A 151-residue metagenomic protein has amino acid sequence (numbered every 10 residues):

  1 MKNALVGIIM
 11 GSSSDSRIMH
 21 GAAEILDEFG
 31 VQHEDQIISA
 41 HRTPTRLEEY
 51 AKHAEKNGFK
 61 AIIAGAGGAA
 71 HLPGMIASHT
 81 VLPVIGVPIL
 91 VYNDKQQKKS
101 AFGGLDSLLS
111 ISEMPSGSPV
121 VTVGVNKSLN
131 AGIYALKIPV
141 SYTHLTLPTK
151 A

Functional and structural regions predicted by a protein language model:
A4, V31-E34, L82, S112-V121: Glycine/charged-rich beta-loop-alpha catalytic/anionic-binding loops adjacent to active sites
A4-D35, S39-A40: Glycine-rich phosphate/diphosphate-binding loop of Rossmann-like nucleotide-binding domains
D15-M19, P44-L47, A66-M75, G104-L105 (+1 more regions): Short glycine/serine/threonine-rich phosphate/pyrophosphate-binding segments that cradle anionic phosphate groups
I38-E55: N-terminal beta-loop-helix "entrance" segment that forms/cooperates in small-molecule cofactor or anionic ligand
Y50-K95: Glycine-rich phosphate-binding loop
Q97-Y142: Short, glycine-/small-residue-rich phosphate/pyrophosphate-handling segment
T143-T149: Conserved small/polar residues in nucleotide/adenosyl-binding loops
